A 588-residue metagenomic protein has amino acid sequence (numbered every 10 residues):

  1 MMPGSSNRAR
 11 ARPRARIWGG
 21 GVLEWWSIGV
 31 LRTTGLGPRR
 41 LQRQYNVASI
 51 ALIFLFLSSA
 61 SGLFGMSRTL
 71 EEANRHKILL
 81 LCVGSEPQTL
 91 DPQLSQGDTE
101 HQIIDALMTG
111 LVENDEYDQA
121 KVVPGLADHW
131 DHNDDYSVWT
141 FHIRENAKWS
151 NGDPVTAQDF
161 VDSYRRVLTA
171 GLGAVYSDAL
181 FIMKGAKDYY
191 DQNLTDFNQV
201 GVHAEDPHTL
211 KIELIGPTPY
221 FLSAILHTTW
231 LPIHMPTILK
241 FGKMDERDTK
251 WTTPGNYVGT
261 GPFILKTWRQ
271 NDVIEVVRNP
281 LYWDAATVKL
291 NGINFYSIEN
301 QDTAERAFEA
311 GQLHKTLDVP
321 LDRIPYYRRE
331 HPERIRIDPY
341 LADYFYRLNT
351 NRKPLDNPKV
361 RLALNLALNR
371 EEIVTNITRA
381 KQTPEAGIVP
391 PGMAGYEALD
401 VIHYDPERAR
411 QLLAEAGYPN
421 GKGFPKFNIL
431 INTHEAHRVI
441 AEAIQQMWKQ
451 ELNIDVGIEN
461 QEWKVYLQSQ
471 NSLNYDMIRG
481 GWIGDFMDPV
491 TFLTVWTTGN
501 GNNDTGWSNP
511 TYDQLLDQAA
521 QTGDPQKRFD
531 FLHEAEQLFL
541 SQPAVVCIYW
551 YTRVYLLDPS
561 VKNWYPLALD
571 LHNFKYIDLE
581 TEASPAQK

Functional and structural regions predicted by a protein language model:
E72, K359, V374-T375, Q411 (+4 more regions): Extracytoplasmic/peripheral linker and loop segments enriched in polar/acidic and small residues with frequent Thr/Pro
C82-D134, N256-T260: N-terminal lobe/hinge region of extracytoplasmic solute-binding protein
E116-Y117, F197, P207-H208, E213-V288 (+5 more regions): Gly/Pro-rich hinge or "lid" segments in bacterial periplasmic/extracellular proteins
D128-D178, K211, A304-A307, P354: Aromatic- and charge-enriched surface segment that lines or borders ligand/interaction sites
H142, D159-V161, L168-K240: Surface-exposed binding/hinge segments that line and control ligand-binding clefts or catalytic entry sites
K266-V277, N294-R352, T375: Extracellular/periplasmic solute-recognition and catalytic clefts
Q270, Q382, A414-G484, P525 (+1 more regions): Ligand/substrate-recognition segments at binding pockets and active sites
V277-R278, R336, L355-Q446, Q450 (+2 more regions): Append "and occasionally in soluble cytosolic enzymes with long acidic Gly/Pro-rich linkers
